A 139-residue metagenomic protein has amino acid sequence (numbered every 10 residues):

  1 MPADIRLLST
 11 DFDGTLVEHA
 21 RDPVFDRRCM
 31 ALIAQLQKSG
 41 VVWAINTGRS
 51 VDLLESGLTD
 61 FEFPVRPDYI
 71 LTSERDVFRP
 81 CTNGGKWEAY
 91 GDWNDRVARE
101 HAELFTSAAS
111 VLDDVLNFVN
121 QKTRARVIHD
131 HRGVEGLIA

Functional and structural regions predicted by a protein language model:
M1, V127-D130: Short boundary motifs at domain starts and secondary-structure transition points
P2-D4, S39: Short loop/turn elements that form and flank the Walker-type P-loop nucleotide-binding site in RecA-like NTPase cores
D4-D22: Asp-based phosphoryl-transfer active-site loop
L8-D13, S73-R75, T82, R132-G133: Short loop/turn segments at strand-loop or loop-helix junctions that form parts of catalytic or ligand-binding pockets
R27-I128: Active-site phosphate-binding/coordination module
V134-A139: A generic structural motif
